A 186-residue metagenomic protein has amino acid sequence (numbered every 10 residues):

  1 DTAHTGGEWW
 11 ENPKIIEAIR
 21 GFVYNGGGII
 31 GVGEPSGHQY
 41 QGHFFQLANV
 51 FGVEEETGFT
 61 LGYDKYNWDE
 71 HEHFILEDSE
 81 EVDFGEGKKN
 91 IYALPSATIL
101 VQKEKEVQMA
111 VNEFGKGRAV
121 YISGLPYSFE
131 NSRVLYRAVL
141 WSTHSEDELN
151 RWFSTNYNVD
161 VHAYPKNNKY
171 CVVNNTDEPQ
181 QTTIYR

Functional and structural regions predicted by a protein language model:
A3-R186: A conserved amphipathic helix/loop scaffold that creates a polar/acidic microenvironment used either to coordinate
